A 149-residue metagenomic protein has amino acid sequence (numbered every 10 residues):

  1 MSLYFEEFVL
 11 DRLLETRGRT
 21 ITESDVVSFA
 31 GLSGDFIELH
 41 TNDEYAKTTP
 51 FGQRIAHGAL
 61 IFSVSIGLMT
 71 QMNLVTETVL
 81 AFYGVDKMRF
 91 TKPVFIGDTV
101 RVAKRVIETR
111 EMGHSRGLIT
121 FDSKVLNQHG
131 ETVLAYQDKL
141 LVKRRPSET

Functional and structural regions predicted by a protein language model:
M1-A56, K143-R144: Catalytic strand-loop segment that frames the active site of acyl-thioester-processing enzymes
M1-V9, F90, V94-T149: HotDog/MaoC-like acyl-thioester-processing domains
I21-L32, I61-G67, K87-M88: Phosphate-binding glycine-rich loops and adjacent basic patches that engage nucleotide phosphates, nucleic-acid
G31-D35, G67-L74, Q128: Short, intrinsically disordered, mixed-charge
E38-H40, F51, L80, V85-K87 (+3 more regions): Short, intrinsically disordered/low-complexity patches at protein termini and at juxtamembrane boundaries
K47-A56, F62-I107: Hydrophobic beta-strand-centered segment that forms part of the acyl-chain substrate-binding groove
